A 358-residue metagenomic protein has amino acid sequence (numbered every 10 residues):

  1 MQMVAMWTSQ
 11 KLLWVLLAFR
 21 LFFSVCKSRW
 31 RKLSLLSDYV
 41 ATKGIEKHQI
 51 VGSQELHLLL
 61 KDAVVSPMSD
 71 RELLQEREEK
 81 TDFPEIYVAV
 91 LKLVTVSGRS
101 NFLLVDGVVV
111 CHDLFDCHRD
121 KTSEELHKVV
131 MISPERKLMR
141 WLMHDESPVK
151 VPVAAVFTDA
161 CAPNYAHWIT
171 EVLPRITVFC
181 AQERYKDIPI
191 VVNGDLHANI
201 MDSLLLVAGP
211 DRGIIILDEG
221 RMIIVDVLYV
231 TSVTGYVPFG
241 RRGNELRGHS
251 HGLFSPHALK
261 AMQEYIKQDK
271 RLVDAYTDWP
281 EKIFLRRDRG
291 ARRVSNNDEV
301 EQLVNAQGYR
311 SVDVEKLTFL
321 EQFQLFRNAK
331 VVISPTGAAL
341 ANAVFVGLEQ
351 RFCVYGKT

Functional and structural regions predicted by a protein language model:
Q2-T358: The feature primarily captures lumenal catalytic ectodomains of type II secretory-pathway glycosyltransferases
